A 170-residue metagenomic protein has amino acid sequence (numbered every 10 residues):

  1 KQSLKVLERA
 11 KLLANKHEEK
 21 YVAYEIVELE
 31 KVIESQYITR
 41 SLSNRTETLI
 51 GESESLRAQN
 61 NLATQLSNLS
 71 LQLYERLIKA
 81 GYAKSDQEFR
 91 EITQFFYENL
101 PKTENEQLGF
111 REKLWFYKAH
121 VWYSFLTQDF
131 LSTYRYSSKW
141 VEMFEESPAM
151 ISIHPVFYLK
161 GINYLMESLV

Functional and structural regions predicted by a protein language model:
K1-Q2, K11-E18, F125, L169-V170: Hydrophobic/aromatic side-chain positions at a characteristic register within alpha-helices of tetratricopeptide repeats
L7-R9, Y24-L29: Short, conserved phosphate-binding/catalytic loop or strand-edge motifs used in phosphoryl-/nucleotidyl-transfer
E8-K16, I50-A58, T93-N105, S138-M150: Amphipathic alpha-helical segments of tetratricopeptide repeats
E18-E25, N60-N68, E104-W115, S147-K160: Alpha-solenoid helical repeat architecture
E28-Y37, N68-S85, L114-D129, F157-V170: Tandem amphipathic alpha-helical repeat scaffolds
T39-Q94: Alpha-helical repeat/alpha-solenoid scaffolds of the HEAT/ARM/MIF4G superfamily and closely related elongated all-alpha
